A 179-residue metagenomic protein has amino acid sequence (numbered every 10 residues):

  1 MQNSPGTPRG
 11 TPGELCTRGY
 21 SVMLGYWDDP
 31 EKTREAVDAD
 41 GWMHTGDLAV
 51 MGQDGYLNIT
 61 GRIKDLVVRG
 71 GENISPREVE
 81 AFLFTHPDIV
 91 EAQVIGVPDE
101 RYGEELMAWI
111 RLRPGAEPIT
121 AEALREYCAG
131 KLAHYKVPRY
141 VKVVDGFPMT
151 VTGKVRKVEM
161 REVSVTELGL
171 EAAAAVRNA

Functional and structural regions predicted by a protein language model:
M1-N3, D145-T152: Active-site and channel-lining beta-strand-loop segments that bind or position nucleotide-derived/phosphorylated
M1-N3, D29-K32: Active-site loops of AMP-binding adenylate-forming
M1-P8, C16: Gly/Ser/Thr-rich phosphate-binding loop
P8-R9, G25-D28: Active-site glycine/GP-rich loop and adjacent strand/helix microenvironment that borders small-molecule binding pockets
E14, G19, L24-G25, K32-E35 (+5 more regions): AMP-binding/adenylate-forming catalytic core of the ANL superfamily
V163-A174: A short, polar/charged loop-to-alpha-helix boundary motif
